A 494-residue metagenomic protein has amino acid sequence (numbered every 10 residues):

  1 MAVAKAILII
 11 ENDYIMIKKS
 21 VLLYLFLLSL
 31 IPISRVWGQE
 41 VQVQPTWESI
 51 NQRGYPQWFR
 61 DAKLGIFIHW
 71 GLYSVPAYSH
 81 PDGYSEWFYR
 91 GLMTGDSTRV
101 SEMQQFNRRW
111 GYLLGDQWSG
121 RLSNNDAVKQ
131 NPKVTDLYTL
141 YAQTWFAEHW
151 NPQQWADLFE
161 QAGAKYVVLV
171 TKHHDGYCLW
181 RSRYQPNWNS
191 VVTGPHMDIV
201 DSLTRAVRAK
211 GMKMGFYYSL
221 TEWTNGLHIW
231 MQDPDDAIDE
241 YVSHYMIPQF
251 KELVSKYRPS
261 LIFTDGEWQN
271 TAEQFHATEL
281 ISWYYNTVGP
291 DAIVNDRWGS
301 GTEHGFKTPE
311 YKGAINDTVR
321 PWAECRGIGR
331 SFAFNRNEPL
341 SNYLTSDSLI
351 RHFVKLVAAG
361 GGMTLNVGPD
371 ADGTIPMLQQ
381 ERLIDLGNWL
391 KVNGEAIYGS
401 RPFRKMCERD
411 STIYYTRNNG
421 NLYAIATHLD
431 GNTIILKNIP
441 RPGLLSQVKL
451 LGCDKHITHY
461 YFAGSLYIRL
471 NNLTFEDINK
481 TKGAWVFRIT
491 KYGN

Functional and structural regions predicted by a protein language model:
M1-E40: Bacterial Sec-dependent N-terminal signal peptides
Q39-N494: Mature catalytic domains of secreted/periplasmic carbohydrate-active enzymes
